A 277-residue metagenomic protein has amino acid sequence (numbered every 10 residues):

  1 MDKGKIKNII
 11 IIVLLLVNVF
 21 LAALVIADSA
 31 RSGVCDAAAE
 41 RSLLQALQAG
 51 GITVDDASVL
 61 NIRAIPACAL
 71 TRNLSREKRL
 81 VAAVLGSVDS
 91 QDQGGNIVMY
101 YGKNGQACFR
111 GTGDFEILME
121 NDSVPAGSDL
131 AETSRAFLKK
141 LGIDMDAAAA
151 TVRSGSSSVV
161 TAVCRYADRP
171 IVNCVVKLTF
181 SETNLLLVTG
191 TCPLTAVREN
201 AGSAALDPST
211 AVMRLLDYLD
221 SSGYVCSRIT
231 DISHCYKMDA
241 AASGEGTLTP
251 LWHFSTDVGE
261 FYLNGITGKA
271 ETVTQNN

Functional and structural regions predicted by a protein language model:
M1-A149, T161-C164: Preferential activation on post-signal-peptide N-terminal prodomains/segments of secreted or lumenal proteins
V13, V176, W252: Residue-level detector of short, conserved catalytic/binding motifs and their immediate flanks
S90-G95, T151-S157, A242-L248: Short, ordered beta-strand-loop transition motifs
N96-E120, V159-E199, S255-T274: Amphipathic N-proximal alpha-helical interface segments
P125-S209, D220-D231: Acidic, serine/threonine- and glycine-rich low-complexity intrinsically disordered segments that serve as flexible
G190-N277: Extracytoplasmic/luminal low-complexity segments enriched in Pro/Gly and acidic/polar residues that act as flexible
